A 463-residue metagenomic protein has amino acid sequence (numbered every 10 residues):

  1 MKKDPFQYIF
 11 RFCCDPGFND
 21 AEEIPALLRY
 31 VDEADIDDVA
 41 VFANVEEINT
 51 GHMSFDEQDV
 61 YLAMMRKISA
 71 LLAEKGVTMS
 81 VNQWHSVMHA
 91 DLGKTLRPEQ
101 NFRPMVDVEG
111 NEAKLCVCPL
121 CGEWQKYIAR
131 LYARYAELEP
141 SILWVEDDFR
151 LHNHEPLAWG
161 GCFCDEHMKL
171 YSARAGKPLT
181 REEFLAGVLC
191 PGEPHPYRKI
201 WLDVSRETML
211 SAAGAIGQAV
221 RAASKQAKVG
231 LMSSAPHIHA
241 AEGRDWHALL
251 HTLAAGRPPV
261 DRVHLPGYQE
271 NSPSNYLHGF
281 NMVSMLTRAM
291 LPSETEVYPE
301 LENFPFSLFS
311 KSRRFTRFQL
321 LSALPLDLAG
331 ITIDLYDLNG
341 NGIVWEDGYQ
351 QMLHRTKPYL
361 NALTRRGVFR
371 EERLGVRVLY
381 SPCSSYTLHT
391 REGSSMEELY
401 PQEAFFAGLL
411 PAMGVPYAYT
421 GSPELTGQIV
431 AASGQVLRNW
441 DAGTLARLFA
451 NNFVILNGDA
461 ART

Functional and structural regions predicted by a protein language model:
M1-A43, A70, V77: N-terminal structural segment of carbohydrate-active enzymes
Y8-N19, E47-L62, G110-Y127, E193-S211 (+6 more regions): The substrate-binding groove and active-site-proximal loops of carbohydrate-active enzymes, especially glycoside
R11-A21, F42-N44, Q83-W84, D147-D148 (+7 more regions): Structural motif
P16-E33, G122-A136, G243-T252, S312-A323: Short, acidic/polar
L27-M64, V87-N111, N153-E155, W159: Aromatic-lined carbohydrate-binding/catalytic grooves of carbohydrate-active enzymes
A34, F42, L92, S141 (+6 more regions): Hydrophobic targeting/anchoring helices
T78-L138, D147, L151, F163 (+2 more regions): Active-site-adjacent "subsite" loops/lids of carbohydrate-active enzymes
S395-T463: Helical hinge/lid and interdomain linker segments adjacent to catalytic or ligand-binding clefts that mediate domain
